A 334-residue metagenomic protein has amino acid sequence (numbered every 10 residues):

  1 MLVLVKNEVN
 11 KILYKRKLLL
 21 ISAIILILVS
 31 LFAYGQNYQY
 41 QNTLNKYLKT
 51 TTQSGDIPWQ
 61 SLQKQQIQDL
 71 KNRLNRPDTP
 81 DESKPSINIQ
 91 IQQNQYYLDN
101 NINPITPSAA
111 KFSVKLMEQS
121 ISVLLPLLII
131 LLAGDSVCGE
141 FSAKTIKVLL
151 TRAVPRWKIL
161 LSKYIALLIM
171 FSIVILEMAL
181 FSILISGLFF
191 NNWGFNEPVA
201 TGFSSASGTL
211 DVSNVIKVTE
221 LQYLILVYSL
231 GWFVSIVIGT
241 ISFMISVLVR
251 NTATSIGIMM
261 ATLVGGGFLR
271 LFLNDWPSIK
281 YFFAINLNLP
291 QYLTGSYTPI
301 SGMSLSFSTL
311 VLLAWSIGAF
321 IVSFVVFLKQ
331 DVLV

Functional and structural regions predicted by a protein language model:
M1-L26, L161: Aromatic- and glycine-rich beta-strand/loop motifs that create alpha-glucan
K6, K11-K15, I241-L248, L313-V334: Junction motif at the cytosolic side of a transmembrane helix
K17-L18, P155-W157, E220, N251-I256 (+1 more regions): Membrane-helix interface segments
S22-I25, K163, M259-M260, L312: Residue-level recognition of transmembrane alpha-helices in multi-pass small-molecule transporters/permeases
L28-Q53, Y96-G139, L161-G239, F243 (+2 more regions): Secretory targeting signals
Y34-Y38, T252-F283: Transmembrane helix segments
Q39-D99: Membrane-proximal extracellular/periplasmic loop immediately following the first transmembrane helix
S142-L160: Interfacial "coupling" helices/loops that link adjacent transmembrane helices in transporter permeases
